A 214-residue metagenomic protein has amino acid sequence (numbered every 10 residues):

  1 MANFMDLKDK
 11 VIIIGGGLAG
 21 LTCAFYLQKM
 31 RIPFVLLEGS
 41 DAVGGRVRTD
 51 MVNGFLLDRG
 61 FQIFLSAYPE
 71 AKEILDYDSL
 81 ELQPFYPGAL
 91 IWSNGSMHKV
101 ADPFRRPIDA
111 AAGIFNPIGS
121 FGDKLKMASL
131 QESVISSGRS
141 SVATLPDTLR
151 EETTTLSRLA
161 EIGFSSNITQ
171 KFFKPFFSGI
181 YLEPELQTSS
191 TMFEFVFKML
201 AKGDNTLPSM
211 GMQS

Functional and structural regions predicted by a protein language model:
M1-K8: A short, basic/flexible loop-to-alpha-helix module at the beginning of a structural domain
D9-L36: N-terminal Rossmann-like FAD-binding beta1-loop-alpha1 element of flavoenzymes
L18-A19, A42, S178: Short, solvent-exposed loop/turn segments at secondary-structure junctions
A19, T169, F173, M212: Hydrophobic (often cysteine-bearing) scaffold residues that line and stabilize catalytic clefts of nucleotide/cofactor
Q28-V52: Glycine-rich FAD pyrophosphate-binding loop
D50-I74: N-terminal glycine-rich dinucleotide-binding loop that anchors FAD/FMN and/or NAD(P) in oxidoreductases
Y68-K72, D76, E81-N205: Mobile amphipathic helical/loop "lid" adjacent to a hydrophobic cofactor/ligand pocket
N205-S214: A short, highly charged nucleic-acid-interacting micro-segment common to nuclease and nuclease-linked defense proteins
